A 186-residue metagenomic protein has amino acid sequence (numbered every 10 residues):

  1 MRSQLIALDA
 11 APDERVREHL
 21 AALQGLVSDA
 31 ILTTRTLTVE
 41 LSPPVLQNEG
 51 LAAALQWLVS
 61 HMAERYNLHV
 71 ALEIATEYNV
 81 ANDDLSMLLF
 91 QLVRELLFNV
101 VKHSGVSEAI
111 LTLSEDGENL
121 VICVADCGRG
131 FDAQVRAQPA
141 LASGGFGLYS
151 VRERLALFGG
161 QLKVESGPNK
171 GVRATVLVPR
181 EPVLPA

Functional and structural regions predicted by a protein language model:
M1-A186: Coiled-coil dimerization/phosphotransfer module
